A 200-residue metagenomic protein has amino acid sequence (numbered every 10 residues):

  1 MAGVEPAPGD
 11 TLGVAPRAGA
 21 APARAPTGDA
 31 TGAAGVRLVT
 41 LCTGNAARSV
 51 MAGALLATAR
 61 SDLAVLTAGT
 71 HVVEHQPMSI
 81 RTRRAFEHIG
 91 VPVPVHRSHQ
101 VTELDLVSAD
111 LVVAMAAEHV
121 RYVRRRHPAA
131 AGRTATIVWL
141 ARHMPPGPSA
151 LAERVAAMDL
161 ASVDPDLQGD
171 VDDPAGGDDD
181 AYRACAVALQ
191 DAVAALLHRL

Functional and structural regions predicted by a protein language model:
M1-L200: Short polar/charged helix/loop
